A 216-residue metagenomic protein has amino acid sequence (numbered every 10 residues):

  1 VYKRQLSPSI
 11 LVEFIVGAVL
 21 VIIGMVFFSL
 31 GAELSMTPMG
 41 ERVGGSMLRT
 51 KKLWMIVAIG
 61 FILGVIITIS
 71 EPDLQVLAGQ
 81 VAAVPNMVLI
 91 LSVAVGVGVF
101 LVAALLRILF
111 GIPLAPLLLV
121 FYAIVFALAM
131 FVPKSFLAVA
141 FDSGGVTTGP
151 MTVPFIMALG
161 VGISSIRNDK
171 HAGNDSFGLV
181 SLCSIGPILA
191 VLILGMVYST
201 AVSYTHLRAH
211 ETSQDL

Functional and structural regions predicted by a protein language model:
V1-Q5, T205-T212: Conserved small/polar residues in nucleotide/adenosyl-binding loops
K3-R4, G17-F27, I59-V65, V97-R107 (+3 more regions): Hydrophobic core segments of alpha-helical transmembrane domains in multi-pass membrane transport and ion-translocation
K3-V57: N-terminal alpha-helical transmembrane segments of multi-pass membrane transport and channel/translocase proteins
S7-V16, L48, A82-L89, S143-T148 (+1 more regions): Interfacial loop-to-helix junctions that mark the boundaries of transmembrane helices in multi-pass membrane
V19-I23, P85-V95, T147-F155: Structural signature of hydrophobic alpha-helical transmembrane segments
F28-T37, V65-Q75, F110-L114, G145-V153: Short helix-coil transition sites and intra-membrane helix breaks within transmembrane domains of multi-pass
G44, L53-V125: Helix-loop-helix junctions within the multi-pass membrane cores of secondary transporters/permeases
L105-L119, S135, V139, N168-R208: Juxtamembrane and boundary regions of transmembrane helices in multi-pass small-molecule transporters and channels
